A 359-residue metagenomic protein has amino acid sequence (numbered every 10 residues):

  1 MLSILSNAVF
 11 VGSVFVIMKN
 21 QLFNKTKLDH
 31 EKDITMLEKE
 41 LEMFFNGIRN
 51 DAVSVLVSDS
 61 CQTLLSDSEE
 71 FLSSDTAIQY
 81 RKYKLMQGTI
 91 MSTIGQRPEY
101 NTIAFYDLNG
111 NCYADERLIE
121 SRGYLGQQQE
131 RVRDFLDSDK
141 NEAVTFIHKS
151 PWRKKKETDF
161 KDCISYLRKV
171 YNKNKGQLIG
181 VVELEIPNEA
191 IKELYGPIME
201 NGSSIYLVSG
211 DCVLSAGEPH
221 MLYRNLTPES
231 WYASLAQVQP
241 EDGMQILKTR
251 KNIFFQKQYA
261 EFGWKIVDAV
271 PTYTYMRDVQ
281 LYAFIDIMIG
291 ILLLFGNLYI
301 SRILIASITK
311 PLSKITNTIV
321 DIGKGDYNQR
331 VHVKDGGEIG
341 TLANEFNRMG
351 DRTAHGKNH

Functional and structural regions predicted by a protein language model:
M1-N24, L28: Extreme N-terminal signal-anchor transmembrane helix of membrane signaling/transducer proteins, especially in bacteria
E31, N46-Y83, I103-R117: Extracellular/periplasmic ligand-binding regions of membrane signal-transduction receptors
T76-Q87, L118-R153, G217-Q245: Extracytoplasmic/periplasmic sensor domains and loops in membrane signaling proteins
Y83-I94, K175, V181-M221: Solvent-exposed, extracytoplasmic
G95-E99, N109-E185: Extracytoplasmic/periplasmic ligand-binding sensor regions of membrane-associated signaling proteins
L207, K265-H332: Cytoplasm-proximal transmembrane signaling helix
P219-D286: Extracellular/periplasmic juxtamembrane segments that couple receptor/chemosensory ectodomains to their
D321, K334-H359: Amphipathic coiled-coil signaling helices used for dimeric signal transmission
